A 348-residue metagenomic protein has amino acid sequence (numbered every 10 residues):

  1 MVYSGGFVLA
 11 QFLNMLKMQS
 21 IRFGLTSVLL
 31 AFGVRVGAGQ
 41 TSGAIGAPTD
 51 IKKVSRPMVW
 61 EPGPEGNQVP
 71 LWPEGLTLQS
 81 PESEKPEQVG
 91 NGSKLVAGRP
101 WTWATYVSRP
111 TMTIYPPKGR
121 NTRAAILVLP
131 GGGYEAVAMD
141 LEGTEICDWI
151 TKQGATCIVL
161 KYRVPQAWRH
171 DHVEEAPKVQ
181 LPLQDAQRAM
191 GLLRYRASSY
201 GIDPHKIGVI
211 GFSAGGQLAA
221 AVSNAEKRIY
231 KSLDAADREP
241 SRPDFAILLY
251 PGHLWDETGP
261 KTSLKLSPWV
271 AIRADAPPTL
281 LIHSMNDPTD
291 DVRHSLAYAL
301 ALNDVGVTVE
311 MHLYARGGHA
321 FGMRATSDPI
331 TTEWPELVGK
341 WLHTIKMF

Functional and structural regions predicted by a protein language model:
T49-R120: N-terminal cap/lid segment of alpha/beta-hydrolase-fold proteins
R123-G131: Short beta-strand element of the alpha/beta-hydrolase
P130-E135, M285: Active-site glycine-rich loops that stabilize anionic/oxyanionic intermediates across multiple enzyme folds
A138-M139, E145-I146, L160-D203, A325-T331: Catalytic nucleophile-loop/oxyanion-hole region of alpha/beta-hydrolase and closely related hydrolase-like folds
Q184-P268, A274: Primarily recognizes the serine-hydrolase "nucleophile elbow" in alpha/beta-hydrolase and SGNH/GDSL folds
L281-H283, D287: Short beta-strand/loop motif that positions the catalytic acidic residue of the alpha/beta-hydrolase fold
T289-H294: Conserved alpha/beta-hydrolase "acid-adjacent" motif
L296-F348: C-terminal catalytic histidine-bearing segment of alpha/beta-hydrolase fold enzymes
